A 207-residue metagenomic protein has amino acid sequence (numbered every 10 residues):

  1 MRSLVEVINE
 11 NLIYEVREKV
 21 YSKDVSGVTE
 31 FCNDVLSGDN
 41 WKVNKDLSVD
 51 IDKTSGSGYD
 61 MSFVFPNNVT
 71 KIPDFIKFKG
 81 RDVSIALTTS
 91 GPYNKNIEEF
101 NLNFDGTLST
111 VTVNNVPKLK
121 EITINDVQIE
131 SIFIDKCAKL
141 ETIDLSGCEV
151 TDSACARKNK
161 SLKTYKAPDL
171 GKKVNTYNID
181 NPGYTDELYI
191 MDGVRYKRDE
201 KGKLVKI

Functional and structural regions predicted by a protein language model:
M1-G106, N115-P117, D169-I207: N-terminal capping/linker segments that flank leucine-rich repeat
V5-I8, I97, I122, I129 (+1 more regions): Short hydrophobic transmembrane-like helices used for membrane targeting/insertion
F63, I72, I85-A86, F100 (+6 more regions): Canonical leucine-rich repeat
V69, D82-S84, N96-I97, G106-L108 (+5 more regions): Canonical position 11/12 of the leucine-rich repeat
F78-G80, P92, L102, V113 (+5 more regions): LRR/LRR-like solenoid scaffold signature
F133-K173: Ankyrin-repeat and related helical/solenoid repeat scaffolds used for protein-protein interactions
